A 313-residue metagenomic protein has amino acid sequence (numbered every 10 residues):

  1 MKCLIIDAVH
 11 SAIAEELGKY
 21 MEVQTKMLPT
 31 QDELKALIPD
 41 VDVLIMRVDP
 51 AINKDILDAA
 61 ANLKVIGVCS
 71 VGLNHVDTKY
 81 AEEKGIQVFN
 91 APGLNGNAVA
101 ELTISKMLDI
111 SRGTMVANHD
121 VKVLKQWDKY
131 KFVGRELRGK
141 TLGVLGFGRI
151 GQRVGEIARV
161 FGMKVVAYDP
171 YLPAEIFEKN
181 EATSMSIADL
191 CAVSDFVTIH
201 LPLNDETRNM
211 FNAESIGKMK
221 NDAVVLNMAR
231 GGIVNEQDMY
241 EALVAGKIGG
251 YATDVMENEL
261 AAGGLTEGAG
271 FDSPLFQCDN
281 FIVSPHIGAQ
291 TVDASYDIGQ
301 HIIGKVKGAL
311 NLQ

Functional and structural regions predicted by a protein language model:
M1-F89, N212: An N-terminal-biased, well-structured beta-alpha scaffold segment characteristic of Rossmann-like dinucleotide-binding
K19, Y130-N221: Rossmann-like dinucleotide/phosphate-binding beta-alpha-beta segment
A36-L37, I56-A59, D189-L190, S215-K218 (+1 more regions): Structural alpha-helical scaffold elements that stabilize or flank donor/cofactor-binding regions in carbohydrate
V41, A60, V193-S194, D222: An anion/phosphate-binding loop that grips the pyrophosphate of nucleotide cofactors and donors
D49, V71, D195, L201-L203 (+2 more regions): Short glycine-/small-residue-rich Rossmann-like dinucleotide-binding loops
K84, P92-T141, E156, V160: Phosphate-binding beta-alpha-beta segment of Rossmann-like dinucleotide-binding domains, i.e., the NAD(P)
V88, D222, R230-Q313: Rossmann-like dinucleotide-binding domain for NAD(H)/NADP(H)
L226: Glycine-rich nucleotide-phosphate-binding loops and adjacent flexible coil segments
